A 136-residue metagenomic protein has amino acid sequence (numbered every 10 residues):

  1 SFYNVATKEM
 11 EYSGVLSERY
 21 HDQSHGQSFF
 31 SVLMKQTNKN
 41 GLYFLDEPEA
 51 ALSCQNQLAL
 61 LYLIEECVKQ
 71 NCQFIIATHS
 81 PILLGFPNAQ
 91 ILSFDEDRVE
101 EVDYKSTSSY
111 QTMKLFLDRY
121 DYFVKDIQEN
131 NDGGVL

Functional and structural regions predicted by a protein language model:
S1-N38: ABC-family P-loop ATPase nucleotide-binding domains
G14, G26, G41, G85 (+1 more regions): Residue-identity detector for glycine
L16, L45, I76-H79: Preference for short coil/turn "hinge" residues that link or interrupt alpha-helices
Q23-E47, Q55-C67: GG-anchored amphipathic helix commonly corresponding to the ABC/SMC/Rad50 NBD signature/C-loop
Q55-I76, S80-L136: C-terminal lobe/lid and adjacent interdomain/linker elements of RecA-like ASCE P-loop ATPase modules
